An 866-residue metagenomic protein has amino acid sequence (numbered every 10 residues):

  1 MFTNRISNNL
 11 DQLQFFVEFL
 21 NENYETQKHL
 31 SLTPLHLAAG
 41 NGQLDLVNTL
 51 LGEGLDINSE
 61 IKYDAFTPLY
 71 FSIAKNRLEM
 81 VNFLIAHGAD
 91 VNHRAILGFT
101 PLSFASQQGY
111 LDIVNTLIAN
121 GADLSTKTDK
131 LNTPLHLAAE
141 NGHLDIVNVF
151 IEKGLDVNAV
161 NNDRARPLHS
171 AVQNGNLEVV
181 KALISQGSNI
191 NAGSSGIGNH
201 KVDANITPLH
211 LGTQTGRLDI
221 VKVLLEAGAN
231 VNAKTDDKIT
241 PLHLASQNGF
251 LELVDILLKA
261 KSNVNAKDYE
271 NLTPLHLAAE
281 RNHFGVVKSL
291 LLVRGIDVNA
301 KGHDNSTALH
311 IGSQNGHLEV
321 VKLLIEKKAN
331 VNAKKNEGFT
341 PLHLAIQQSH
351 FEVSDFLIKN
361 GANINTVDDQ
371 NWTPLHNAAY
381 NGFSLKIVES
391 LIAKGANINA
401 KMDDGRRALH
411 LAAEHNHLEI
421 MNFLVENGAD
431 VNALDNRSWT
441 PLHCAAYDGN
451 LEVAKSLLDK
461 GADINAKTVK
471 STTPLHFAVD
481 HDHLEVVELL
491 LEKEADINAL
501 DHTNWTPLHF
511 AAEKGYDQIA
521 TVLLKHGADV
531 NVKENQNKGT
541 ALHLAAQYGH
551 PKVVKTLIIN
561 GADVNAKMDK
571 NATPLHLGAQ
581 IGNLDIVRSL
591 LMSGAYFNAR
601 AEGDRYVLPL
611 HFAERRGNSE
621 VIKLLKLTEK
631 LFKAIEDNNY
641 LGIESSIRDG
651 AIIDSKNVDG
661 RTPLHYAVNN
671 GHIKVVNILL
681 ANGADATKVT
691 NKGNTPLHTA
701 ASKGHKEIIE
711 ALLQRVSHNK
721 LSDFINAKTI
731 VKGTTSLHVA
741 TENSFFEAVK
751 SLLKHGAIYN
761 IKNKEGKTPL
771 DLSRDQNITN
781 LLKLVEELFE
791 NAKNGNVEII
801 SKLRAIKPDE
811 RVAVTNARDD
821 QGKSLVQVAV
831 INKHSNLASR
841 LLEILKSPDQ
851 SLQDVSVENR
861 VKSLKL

Functional and structural regions predicted by a protein language model:
M1-T3, Q850, D854-L866: Non-Sec secretion/translocation targeting segments of pathogen effectors
N8, G42, N76, G109 (+22 more regions): Ankyrin-repeat intra-repeat helix-capping/turn positions
Q12, L46, E79-M80, I113 (+22 more regions): Conserved ankyrin/ankyrin-like repeat signature
F15-N21, N48-D56, N82-D90, N115-D123 (+22 more regions): Ankyrin repeat domain, specifically the short helix-to-loop turn at the C-terminus of the second helix of each repeat
T26-K28, I61-Y63, A95, T128 (+21 more regions): Ankyrin repeat boundary/linker residues
S31, D64-A65, G98, L131 (+20 more regions): Start-of-repeat signature of ankyrin repeats
L591, F597-K626, L753, I758-K783 (+2 more regions): Leucine-rich solenoid repeat scaffolds
